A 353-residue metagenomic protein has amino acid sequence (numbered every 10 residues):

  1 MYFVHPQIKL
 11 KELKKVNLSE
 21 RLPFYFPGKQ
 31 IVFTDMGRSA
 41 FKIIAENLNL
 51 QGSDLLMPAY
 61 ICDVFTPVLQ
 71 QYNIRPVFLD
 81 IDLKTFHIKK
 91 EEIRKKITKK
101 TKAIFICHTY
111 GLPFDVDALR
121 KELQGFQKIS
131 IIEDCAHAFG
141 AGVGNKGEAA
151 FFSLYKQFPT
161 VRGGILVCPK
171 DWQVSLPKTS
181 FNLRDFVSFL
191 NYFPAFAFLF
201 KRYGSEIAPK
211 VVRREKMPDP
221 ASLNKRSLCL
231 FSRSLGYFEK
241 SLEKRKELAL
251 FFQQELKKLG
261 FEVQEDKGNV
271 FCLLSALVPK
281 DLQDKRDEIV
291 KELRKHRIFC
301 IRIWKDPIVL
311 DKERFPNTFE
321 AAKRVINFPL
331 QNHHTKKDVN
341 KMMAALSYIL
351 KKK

Functional and structural regions predicted by a protein language model:
M1-Q51, Y72, Y237-K240, S347-K353: Conserved PLP-binding active-site segment in aminotransferase class I/II-type PLP enzymes
P6-I8, A221-L242, K246-Q253, V263-L277: Conserved glycine-rich beta-strand-loop-beta hairpin in the small C-terminal domain of fold type I
I44-K99, E292-L293: Conserved PLP-anchoring active-site segment centered on the Schiff-base-forming lysine
K84-S175, Q331: Active-site phosphate-binding strand-loop segment of PLP-dependent enzymes
D171-K225: Active-site C-terminal subdomain of aminotransferase-like
V174, D281-I289, H334-N340: Short, conserved charged micro-motifs
S188-N191, D266-N269, R286-V325, Y348-K351: Conserved PLP cofactor-binding pocket of PLP-dependent enzymes
